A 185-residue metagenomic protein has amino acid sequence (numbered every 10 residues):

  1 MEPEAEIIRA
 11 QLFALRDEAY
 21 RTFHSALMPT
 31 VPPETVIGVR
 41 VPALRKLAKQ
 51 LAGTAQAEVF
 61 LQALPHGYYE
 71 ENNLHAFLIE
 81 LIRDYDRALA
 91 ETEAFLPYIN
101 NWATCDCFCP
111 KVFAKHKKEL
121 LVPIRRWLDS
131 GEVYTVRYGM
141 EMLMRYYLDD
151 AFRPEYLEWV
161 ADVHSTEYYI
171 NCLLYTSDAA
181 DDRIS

Functional and structural regions predicted by a protein language model:
M1-Q62: N-terminal alpha-helical scaffold/docking segments in eukaryotic complex subunits
P29-L51, N73-R83, T104-K115, Y138-L148 (+2 more regions): Structural detector for internal amphipathic alpha-helices that build alpha-solenoid repeat scaffolds
A52-Q62, D84-A94, K117-R126, A151-D162 (+1 more regions): Amphipathic alpha-helical scaffolding segments comprising HEAT/armadillo-like alpha-solenoid repeats
A63, E70-L74, L78-A88, Y98: Charge-rich, low-hydrophobicity low-complexity segments
G67-Y68, N100-W102, G131-E132, T166-Y169: Short inter-helical turns and helix N-cap capping residues of alpha-solenoid HEAT/ARM repeat scaffolds
R87-G131, T135: Hydrophobic, well-structured mid-protein blocks that either form specific transmembrane helices
W127-M140, W159-V163: A contiguous pocket-lining binding segment that forms or flanks enzyme active sites
Y175-S185: Single conserved hydrophobic/aromatic residue that forms the stacking wall/gate of nucleotide- or nucleobase-binding
